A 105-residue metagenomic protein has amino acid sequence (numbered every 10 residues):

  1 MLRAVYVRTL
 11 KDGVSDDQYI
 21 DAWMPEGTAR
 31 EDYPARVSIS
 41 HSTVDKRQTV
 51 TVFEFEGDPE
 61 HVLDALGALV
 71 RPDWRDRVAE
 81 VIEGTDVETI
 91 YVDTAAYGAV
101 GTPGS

Functional and structural regions predicted by a protein language model:
L2, L10, A35-Q48, W74-S105: Glycine-rich beta-strand-turn "strand-cap" elements at beta-sheet edges
V7-D12, F53-G57: Short beta-strand-to-loop capping motifs
T9-D21: Short, surface-exposed ligand-recognition loops at beta-strand->loop->(often short) alpha-helix junctions that present
Q18, L63-A65, V100-T102: Short, charged, solvent-exposed linker or helix-capping segments at domain edges/interfaces that act as flexible hinges
M24-V37, E54-T89: An amphipathic, aromatic/His-enriched active-site/gating alpha helix that lines ligand/cofactor pockets
